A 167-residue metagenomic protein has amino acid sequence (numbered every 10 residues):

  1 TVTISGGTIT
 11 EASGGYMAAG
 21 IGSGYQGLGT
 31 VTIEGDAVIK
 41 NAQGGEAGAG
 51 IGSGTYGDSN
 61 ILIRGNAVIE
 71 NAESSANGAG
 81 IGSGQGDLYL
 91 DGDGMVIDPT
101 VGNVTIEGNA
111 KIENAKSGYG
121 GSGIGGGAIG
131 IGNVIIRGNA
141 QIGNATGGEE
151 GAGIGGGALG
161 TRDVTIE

Functional and structural regions predicted by a protein language model:
T1-G14, I21-Q43, I51-E73, I81-K116 (+2 more regions): Surface-exposed loop/turn motifs in large extracellular/passenger domains
M17, A47, N77, G120 (+1 more regions): Beta-rich catalytic cores
